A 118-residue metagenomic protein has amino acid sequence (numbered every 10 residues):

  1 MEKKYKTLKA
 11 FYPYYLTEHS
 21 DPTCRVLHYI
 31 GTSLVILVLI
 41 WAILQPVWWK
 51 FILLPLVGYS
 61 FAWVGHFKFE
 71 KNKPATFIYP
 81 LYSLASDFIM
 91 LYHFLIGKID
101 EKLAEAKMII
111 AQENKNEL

Functional and structural regions predicted by a protein language model:
M1-Y15, K71-L118: Membrane-proximal soluble regions of multi-pass membrane proteins
L8-Y29: Membrane interfacial helix-start motif at the N-side
E18-R25, W49, T76, P80: Membrane-water interface of alpha-helical transmembrane segments
L27-W41: Core segments of transmembrane alpha-helices that mediate helix-helix packing or line hydrophobic substrate/ligand
L39-A42, G65-H66, F94: Structural signal for membrane-spanning alpha-helices in multi-pass inner-membrane proteins, emphasizing helix cores
I40-F51: Helix-coil boundary and interhelical linker segments in multi-pass alpha-helical membrane proteins
L56-E70: Transmembrane alpha-helical segments that form the membrane-embedded catalytic/substrate-channel core of multi-pass
